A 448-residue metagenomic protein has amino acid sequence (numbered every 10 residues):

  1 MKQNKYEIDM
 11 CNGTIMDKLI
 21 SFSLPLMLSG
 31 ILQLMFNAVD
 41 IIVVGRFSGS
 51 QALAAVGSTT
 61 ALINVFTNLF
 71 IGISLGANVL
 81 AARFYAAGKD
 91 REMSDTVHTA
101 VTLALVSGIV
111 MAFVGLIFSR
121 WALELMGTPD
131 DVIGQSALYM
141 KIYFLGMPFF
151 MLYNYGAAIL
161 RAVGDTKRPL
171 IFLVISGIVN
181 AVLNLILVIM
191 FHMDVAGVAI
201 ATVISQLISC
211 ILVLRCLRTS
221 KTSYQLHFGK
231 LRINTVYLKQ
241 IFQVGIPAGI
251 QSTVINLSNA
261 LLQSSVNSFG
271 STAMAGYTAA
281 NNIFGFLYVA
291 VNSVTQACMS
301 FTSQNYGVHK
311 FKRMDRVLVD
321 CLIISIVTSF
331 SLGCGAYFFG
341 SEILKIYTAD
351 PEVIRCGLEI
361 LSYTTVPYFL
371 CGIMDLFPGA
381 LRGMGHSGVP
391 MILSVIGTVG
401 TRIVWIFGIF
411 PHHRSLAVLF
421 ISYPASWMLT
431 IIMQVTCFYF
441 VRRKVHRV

Functional and structural regions predicted by a protein language model:
M1-S23, A81-G146, M190-I246, T302-P367 (+1 more regions): Short alpha-helical transmembrane segments in multi-pass integral membrane proteins
N12, M16-M35, V39, L62-L69 (+8 more regions): Residue-level signal for short hydrophobic patches within transmembrane helices of multi-pass membrane transporters
S21-D40, I142, S176, S205-S209 (+3 more regions): Transmembrane helical elements of multi-pass membrane transporters/channels
F22, L26-L34, I71, L103-A112 (+8 more regions): Hydrophobic alpha-helical transmembrane segments in multi-pass membrane proteins
M35-A54, L123-D130, I186-M193, T253-F286 (+3 more regions): Helix-terminus/linker motif at the lipid-water interface of multi-pass membrane proteins
L53-F113, F150-P169, G276-C334, F338-G340 (+2 more regions): Small-residue-rich hydrophobic transmembrane alpha-helices
V65-N68, N180-L185, C210-L214, F286-V289 (+3 more regions): Hydrophobic transmembrane alpha-helices of multi-pass small-molecule transporters
S74, Y143-R161, P169-N180, V198-V213 (+4 more regions): Short runs within selected transmembrane alpha-helices of multi-pass transporters and secretion channels
